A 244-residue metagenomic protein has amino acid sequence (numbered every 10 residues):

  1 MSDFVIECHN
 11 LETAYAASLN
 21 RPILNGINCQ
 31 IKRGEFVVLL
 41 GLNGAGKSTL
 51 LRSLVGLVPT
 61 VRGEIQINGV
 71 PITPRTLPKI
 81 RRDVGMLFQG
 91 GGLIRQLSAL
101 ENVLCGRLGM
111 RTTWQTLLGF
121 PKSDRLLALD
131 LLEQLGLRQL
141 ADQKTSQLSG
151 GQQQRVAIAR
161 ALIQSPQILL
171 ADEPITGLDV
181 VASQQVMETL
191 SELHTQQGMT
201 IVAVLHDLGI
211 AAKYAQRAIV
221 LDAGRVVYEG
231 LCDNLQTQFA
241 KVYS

Functional and structural regions predicted by a protein language model:
S2-C8, T13-G26, T76: A short, flexible loop at the N-terminus of ABC-type nucleotide-binding domains that lies
V55: Helix-to-loop junction immediately C-terminal to a conserved catalytic motif
P71-G85, W114-P121: ABC ATPase NBD coupling module
T116-Q139: Conserved ABC ATPase "signature" region
K144-L148, Q152: Conserved ABC ATPase signature
S165: Conserved catalytic motifs of ABC-family nucleotide-binding domains
L169-D172: Catalytic Walker B motif of ABC-type/P-loop ATPase nucleotide-binding domains
